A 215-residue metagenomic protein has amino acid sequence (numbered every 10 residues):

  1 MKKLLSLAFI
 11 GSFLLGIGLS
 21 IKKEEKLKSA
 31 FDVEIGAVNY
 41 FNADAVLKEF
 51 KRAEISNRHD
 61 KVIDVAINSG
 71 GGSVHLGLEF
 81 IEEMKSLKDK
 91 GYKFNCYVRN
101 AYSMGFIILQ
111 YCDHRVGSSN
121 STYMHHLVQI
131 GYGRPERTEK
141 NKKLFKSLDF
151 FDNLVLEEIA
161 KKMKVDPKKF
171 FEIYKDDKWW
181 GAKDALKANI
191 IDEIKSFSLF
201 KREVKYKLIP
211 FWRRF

Functional and structural regions predicted by a protein language model:
M1-F215: N-terminal organellar transit peptides
